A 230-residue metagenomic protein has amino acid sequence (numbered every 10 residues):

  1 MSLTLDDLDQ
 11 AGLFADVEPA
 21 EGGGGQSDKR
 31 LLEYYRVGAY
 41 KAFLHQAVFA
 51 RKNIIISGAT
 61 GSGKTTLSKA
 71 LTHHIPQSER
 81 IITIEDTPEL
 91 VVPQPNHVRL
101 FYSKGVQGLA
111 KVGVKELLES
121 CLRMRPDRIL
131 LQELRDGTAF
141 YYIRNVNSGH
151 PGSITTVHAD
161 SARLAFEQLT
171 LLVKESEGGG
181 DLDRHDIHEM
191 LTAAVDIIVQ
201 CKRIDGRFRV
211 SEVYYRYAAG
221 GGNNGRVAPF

Functional and structural regions predicted by a protein language model:
M1, F101, Y214: Residues in well-ordered beta-strands of folded domains
M1-F49: P-loop NTP-binding catalytic core
L3-D6, V92, A165, R207-R209: Short active-site-adjacent structural elements
E33, K41, Q46-S57, A70-T192 (+1 more regions): Switch/coupling sub-region of P-loop NTPases
G61: Walker A (P-loop) phosphate-binding loop of P-loop NTPases
K64: Conserved lysine of the Walker
E189-F230: Conserved P-loop NTPase
